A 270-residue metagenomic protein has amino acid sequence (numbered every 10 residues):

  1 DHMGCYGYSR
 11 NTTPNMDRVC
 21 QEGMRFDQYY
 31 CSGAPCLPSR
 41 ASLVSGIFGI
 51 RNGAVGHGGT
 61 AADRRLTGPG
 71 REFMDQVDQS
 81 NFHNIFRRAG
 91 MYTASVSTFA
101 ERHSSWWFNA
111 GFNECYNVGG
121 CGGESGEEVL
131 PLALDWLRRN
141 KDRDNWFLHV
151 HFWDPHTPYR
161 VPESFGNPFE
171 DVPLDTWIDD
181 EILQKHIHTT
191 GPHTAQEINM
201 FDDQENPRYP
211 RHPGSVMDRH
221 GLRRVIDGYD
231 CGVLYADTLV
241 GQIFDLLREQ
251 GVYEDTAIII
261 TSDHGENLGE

Functional and structural regions predicted by a protein language model:
D1-E270: Catalytic domains that recognize anionic headgroups
